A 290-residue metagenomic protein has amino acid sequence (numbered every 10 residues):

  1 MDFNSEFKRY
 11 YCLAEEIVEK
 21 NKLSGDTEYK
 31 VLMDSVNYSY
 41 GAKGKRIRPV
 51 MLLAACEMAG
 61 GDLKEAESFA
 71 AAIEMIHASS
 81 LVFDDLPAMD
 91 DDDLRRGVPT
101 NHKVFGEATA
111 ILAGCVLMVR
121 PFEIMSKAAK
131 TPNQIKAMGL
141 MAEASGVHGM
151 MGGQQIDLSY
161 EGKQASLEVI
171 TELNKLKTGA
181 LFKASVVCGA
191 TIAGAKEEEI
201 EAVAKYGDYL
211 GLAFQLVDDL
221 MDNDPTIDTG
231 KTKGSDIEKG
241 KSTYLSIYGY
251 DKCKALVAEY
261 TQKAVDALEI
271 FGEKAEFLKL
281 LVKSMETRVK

Functional and structural regions predicted by a protein language model:
M1-K22: N-terminal amphipathic/basic leader segments beginning at the initiator methionine
K22, D26-L268, E273-E286: Mg2+-dependent prenyl diphosphate-binding active-site environment of isoprenoid biosynthetic enzymes
